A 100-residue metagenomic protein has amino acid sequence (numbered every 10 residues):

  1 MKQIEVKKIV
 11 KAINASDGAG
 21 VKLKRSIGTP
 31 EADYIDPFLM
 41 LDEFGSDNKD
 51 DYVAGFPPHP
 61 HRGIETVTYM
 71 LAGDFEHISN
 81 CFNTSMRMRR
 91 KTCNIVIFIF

Functional and structural regions predicted by a protein language model:
M1-K24: Hydrophobic alpha-helical membrane-insertion signals
E5-K8, E31, E43, E65 (+2 more regions): Glutamate identity and glutamate-enriched acidic tracts
S16-L71: A short glycine-rich, His/Asp/Glu-containing loop-to-beta-strand
V53, E65-R89: A short beta-strand-loop-beta hairpin characteristic of the jelly-roll/cupin
H59-H61, H77, I97: Histidine-centered active-site/metal-ligand motif
R87-F100: Conserved metal-binding segment of the jelly-roll/cupin
